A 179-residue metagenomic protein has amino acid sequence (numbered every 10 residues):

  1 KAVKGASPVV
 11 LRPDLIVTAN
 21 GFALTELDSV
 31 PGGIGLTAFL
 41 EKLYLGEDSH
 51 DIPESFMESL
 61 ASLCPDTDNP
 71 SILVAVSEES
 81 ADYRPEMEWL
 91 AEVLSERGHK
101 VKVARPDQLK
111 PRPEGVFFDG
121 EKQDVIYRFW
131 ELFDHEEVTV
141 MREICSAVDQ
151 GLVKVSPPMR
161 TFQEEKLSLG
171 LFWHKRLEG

Functional and structural regions predicted by a protein language model:
K1-S7, S49, D66: Active-site-proximal segment of RNA-dependent polymerases
A2-P31: Conserved metal-phosphate-binding beta-hairpin within the catalytic cores of diverse ATP-dependent phosphoryl-transfer
T18, P31-T37, L43-G179: Domain-scale recognition of functional cores that engage charged ligands
